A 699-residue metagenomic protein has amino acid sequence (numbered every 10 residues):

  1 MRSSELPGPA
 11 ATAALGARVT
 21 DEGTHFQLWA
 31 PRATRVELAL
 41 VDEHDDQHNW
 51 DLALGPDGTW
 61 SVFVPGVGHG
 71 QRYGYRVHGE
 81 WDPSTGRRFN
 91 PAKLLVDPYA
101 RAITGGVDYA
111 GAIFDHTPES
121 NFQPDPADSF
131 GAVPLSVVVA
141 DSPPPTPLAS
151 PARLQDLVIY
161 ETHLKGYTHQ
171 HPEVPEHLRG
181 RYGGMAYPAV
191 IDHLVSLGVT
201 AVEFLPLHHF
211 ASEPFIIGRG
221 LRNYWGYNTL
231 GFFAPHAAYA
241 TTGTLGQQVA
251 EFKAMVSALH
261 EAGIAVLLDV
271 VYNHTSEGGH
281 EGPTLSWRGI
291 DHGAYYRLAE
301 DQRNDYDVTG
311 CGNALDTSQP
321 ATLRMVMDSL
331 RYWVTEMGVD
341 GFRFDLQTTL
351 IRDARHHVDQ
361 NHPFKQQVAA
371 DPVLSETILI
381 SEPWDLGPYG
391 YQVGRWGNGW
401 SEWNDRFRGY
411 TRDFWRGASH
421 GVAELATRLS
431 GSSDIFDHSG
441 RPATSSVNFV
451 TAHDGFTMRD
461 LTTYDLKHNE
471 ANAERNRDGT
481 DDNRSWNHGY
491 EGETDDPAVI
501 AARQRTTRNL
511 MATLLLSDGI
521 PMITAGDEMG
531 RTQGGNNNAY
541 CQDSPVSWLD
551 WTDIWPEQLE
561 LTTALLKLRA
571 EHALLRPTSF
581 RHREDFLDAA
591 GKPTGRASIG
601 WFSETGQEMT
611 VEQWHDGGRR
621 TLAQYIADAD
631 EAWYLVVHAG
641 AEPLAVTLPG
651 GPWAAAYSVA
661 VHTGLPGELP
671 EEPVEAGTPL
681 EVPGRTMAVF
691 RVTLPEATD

Functional and structural regions predicted by a protein language model:
M1-Y160, K165, Y182, T494 (+4 more regions): Carbohydrate-interacting/catalytic domains
L28, Y75, T162, F204 (+9 more regions): Conserved, mostly hydrophobic/aromatic
R32, L54-P56, G66-G68, G79 (+18 more regions): Short, flexible loop/turn elements at secondary-structure junctions
W50, H171-P188, Y464-N469, G667-T678: Short, polar loop/linker segments at the starts of domains and inter-domain junctions
D82-G86, T168-Q170, F210-P214, H274-E277 (+5 more regions): Short catalytic/ligand-binding loop motif for oxyanion handling, primarily in non-cytosolic enzymes, centered on
V158-Y160, V202, V266-L268, F342 (+2 more regions): Hydrophobic faces of well-ordered beta-strands that scaffold small-molecule active sites in alpha/beta enzyme cores
H163-V339, L346-V373, I435: Substrate-binding/active-site clefts of carbohydrate-active enzymes
G338, I351-A354, D359-A525, M529-G530 (+6 more regions): Conserved alpha/beta catalytic core and glycan-binding cleft of carbohydrate-active enzymes
